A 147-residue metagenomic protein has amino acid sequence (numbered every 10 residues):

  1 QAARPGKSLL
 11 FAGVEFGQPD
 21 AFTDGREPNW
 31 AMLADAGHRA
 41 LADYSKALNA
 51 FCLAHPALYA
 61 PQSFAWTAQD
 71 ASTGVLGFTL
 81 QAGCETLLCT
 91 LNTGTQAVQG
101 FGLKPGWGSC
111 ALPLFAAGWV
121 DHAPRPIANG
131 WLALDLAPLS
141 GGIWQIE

Functional and structural regions predicted by a protein language model:
A2-E147: Carbohydrate-interacting/catalytic domains
